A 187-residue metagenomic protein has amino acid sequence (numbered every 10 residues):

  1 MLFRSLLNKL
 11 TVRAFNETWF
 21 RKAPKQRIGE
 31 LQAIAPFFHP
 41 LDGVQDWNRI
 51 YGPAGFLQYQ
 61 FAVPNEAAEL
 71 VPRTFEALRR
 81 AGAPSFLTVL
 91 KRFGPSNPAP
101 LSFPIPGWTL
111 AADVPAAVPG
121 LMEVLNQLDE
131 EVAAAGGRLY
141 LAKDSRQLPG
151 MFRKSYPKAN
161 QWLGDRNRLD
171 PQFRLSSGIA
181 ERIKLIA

Functional and structural regions predicted by a protein language model:
M1-A187: Noncatalytic alpha-helical scaffold of FAD-dependent oxidoreductases
